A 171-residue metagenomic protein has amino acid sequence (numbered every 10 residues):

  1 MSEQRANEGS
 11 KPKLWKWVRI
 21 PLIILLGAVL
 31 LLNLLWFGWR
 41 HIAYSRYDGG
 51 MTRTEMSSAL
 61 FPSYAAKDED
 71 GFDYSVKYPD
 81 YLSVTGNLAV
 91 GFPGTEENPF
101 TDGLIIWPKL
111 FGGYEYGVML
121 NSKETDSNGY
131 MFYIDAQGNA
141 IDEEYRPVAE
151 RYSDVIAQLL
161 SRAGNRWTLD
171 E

Functional and structural regions predicted by a protein language model:
M1-S2: N-terminal intrinsically disordered, acidic low-complexity segments at the extreme N-terminus
R5, G27, Y64-A65, D135 (+2 more regions): Residue-level detector of intrinsically disordered, flexible termini and proteolytic processing junctions
A6, S10, W39, D48 (+1 more regions): Non-membrane alpha-helical secondary structure
N7-N33: N-terminal Sec-pathway targeting helices
P12, K16, W36, R40-Y44 (+2 more regions): Short hydrophobic helices that act as membrane-entry/anchoring signals
V29-K109, Y114: N-terminal export/targeting and maturation segments
S75-E171: Extracytoplasmic electrostatic interaction patches
